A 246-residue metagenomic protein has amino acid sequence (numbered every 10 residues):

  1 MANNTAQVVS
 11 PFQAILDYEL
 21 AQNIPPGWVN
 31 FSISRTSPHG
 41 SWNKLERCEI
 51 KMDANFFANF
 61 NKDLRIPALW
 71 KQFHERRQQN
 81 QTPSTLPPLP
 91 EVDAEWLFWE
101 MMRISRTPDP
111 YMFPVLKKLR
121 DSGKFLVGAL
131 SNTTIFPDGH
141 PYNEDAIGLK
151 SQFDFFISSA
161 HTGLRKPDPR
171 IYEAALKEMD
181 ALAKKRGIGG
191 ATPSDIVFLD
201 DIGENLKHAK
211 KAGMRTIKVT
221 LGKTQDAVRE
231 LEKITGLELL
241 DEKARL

Functional and structural regions predicted by a protein language model:
M1-P114: N-terminal helical cap/lid subdomain that shapes the substrate entry/recognition surface in HAD-like hydrolases
N3, L130, T134-L246: Asp-based, Mg2+/Mn2+-dependent phosphohydrolase catalytic module
Y18-E19, N59-F60, L119, A175 (+1 more regions): Broad structural signal for hydrophobic residues in well-ordered alpha-helices, predominantly aliphatic
I24, F125, M214: Short glycine/serine/threonine/alanine-rich loop segments
E46, K117-R120, S151: Alpha-helix boundary recognition
R65-L86, R120-G123, E178-A191, E242: Alpha-helix termini
Y111-K124: Catalytic-core regions built around general acid/base machinery
